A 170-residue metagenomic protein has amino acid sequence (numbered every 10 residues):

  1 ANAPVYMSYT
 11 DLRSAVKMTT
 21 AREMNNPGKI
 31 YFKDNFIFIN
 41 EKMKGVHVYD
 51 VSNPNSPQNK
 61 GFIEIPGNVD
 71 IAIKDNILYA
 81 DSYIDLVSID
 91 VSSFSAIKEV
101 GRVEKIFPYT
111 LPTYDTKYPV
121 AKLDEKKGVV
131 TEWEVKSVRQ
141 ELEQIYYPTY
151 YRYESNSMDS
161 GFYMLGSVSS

Functional and structural regions predicted by a protein language model:
A1-S170: Feature marking well-ordered beta-strand scaffolds used for ligand recognition
